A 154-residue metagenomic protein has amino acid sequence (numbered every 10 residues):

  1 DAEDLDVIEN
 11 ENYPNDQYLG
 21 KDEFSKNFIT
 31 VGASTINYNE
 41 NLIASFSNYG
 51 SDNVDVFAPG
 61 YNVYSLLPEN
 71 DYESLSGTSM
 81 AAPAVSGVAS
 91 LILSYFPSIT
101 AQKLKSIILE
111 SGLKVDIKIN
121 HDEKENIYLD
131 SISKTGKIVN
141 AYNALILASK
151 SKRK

Functional and structural regions predicted by a protein language model:
D1-E3, T35-Y38, Y61, G112-D116: Acidic glycine-/aspartate-rich tracts in secreted/extracellular proteins
E3-E11: Short, flexible/disordered intra-domain loops and linkers
L5-D6, E40, L67, A148: Activation segment
E9, S51, K103: Short Gly/charged-rich anion-binding patches and loops
N12, D16-S94, S98, V139-Y142: Extracellular S/T/G-rich loop segment that most often corresponds to the catalytic His/Ser-adjacent loop
K26-T30, F96-K154: C-terminal subdomain of the subtilisin-like protease fold in secreted/lumenal serine endopeptidases
